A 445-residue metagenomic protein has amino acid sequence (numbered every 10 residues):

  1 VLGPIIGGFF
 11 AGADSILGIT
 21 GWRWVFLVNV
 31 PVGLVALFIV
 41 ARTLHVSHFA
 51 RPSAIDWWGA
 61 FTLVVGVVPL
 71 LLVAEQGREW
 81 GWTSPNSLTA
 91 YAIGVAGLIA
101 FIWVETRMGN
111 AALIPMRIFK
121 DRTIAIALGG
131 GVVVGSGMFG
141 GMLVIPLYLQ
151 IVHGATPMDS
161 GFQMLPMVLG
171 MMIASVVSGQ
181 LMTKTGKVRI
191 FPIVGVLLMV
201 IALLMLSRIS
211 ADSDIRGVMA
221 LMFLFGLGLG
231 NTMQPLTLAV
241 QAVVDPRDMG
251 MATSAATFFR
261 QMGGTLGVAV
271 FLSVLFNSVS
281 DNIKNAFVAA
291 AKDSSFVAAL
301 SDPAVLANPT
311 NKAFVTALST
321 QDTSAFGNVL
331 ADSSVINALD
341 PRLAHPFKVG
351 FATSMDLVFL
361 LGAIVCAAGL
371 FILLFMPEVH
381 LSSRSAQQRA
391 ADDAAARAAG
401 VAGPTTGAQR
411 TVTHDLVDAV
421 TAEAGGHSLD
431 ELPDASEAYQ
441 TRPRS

Functional and structural regions predicted by a protein language model:
V1, I5, V64, M172-I173 (+2 more regions): Hydrophobic/small/kink-forming positions within alpha-helical transmembrane segments of polytopic membrane proteins
V1-G59, P85, L169: Helix-loop-helix hairpins in multi-pass membrane proteins, especially solute transporters
L2, G12-S15, G141, L147 (+4 more regions): Small-residue-rich alpha-helical segments with characteristic i,i+4
G8-G21, G77-G81, I151, T156 (+4 more regions): Extracellular/lumenal inter-transmembrane loop segments of multi-pass membrane transporters
V30-H48, V64-Q76, G94-M108, G369-E378: C-terminal membrane-cytosol helix-exit motif in multi-pass small-molecule transporters
P31, W58, L72, W80-M251 (+3 more regions): Transmembrane core module of solute transporters
V35, I39-R42, T83, W103 (+1 more regions): Transmembrane-helix exit segments and adjacent C-terminal regions of multi-pass membrane proteins
F49-S53, N110-R117, I283-A289, V379-A391: Short, Lys/Arg-enriched, Gly/Pro-containing loop segments at transmembrane-helix junctions of multi-pass membrane
